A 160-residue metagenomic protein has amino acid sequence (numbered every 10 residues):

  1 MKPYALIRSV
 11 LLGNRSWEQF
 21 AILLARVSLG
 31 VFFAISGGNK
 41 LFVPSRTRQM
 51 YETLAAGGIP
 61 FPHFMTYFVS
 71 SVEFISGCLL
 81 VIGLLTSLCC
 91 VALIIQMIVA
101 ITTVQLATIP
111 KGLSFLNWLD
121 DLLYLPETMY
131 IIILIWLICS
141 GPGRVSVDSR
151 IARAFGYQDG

Functional and structural regions predicted by a protein language model:
M1-F42, H63-S71, I75, I82-G160: Extended, low-polarity transmembrane helix blocks
L41-F61: Membrane-interface interhelical connector segments
E52-A55, L80, I138: Short polybasic/polar patches that bind polyanions
